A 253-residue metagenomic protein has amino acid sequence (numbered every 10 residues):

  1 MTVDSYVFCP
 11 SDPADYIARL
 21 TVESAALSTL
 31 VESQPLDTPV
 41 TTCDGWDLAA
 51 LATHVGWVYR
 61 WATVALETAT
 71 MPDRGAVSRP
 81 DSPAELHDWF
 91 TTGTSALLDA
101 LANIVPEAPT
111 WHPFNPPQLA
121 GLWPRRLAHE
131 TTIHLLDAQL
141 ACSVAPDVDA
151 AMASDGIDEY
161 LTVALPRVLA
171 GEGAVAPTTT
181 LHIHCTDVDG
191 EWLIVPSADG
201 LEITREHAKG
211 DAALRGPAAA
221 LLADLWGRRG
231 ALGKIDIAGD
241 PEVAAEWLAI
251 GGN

Functional and structural regions predicted by a protein language model:
M1-T21, A25, E32, G252-N253: Actinobacteria-biased recognition of intrinsically disordered, low-complexity terminal regions
V7, M71-A84: Glycine-/proline-rich flexible loop or hinge segments
P13-L20, P83-F90, P124-L127, T131 (+1 more regions): Hydrophobic packing residues in well-ordered alpha-helices of helical domains and bundles
P35-R74, N115-G171, L221: Short, contiguous alpha-helical
L86-L135: Hydrophobic alpha-helical segments and helix pairs
Y160-I194: A glycine-rich beta-turn/hairpin centered on an aromatic-Pro dipeptide
H184-A218: Acidic/His-leaning functional-site neighborhoods
H207-N253: C-terminal interaction segments
